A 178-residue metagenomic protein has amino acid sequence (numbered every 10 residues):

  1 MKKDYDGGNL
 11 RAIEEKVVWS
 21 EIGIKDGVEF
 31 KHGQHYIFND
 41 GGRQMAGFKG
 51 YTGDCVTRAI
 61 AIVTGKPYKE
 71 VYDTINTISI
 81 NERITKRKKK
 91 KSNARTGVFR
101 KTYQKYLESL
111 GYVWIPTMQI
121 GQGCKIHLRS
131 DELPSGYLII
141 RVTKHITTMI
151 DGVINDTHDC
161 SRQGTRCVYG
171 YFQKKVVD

Functional and structural regions predicted by a protein language model:
K2-K89, L110: Active-site nucleophile-adjacent alpha helix/oxyanion-hole segment immediately C-terminal to the catalytic cysteine
D4, E82-K144, I150-G152, T157-D159: Conserved active-site-adjacent core of cysteine acyl-enzyme catalytic domains
G7, F38-D40, G53, K105 (+3 more regions): Intrinsically disordered, low-complexity regions enriched in small/polar residues
E29-K31, T96, R162-T165: Short linear sequence motifs
Q34, Q44, Q104, Q119-Q122 (+2 more regions): Residue-identity detector for glutamine
Q34, Y112-W114, T165-V168: Short glycine-aromatic motifs
H145, M149-D178: Active-site signature of cysteine proteases
